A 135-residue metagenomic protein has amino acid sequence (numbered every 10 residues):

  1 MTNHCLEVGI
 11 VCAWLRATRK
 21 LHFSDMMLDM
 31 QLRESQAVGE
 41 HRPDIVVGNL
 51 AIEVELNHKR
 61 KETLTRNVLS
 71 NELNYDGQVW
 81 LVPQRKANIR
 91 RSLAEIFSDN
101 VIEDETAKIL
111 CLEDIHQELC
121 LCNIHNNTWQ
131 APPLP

Functional and structural regions predicted by a protein language model:
T2-L64, W129-Q130: Active-site metal-binding core of divalent-cation-utilizing nuclease and nuclease-like domains
H58, E62-G77, L81-P135: Non-catalytic C-terminal interaction segments of nucleic acid-processing enzymes
